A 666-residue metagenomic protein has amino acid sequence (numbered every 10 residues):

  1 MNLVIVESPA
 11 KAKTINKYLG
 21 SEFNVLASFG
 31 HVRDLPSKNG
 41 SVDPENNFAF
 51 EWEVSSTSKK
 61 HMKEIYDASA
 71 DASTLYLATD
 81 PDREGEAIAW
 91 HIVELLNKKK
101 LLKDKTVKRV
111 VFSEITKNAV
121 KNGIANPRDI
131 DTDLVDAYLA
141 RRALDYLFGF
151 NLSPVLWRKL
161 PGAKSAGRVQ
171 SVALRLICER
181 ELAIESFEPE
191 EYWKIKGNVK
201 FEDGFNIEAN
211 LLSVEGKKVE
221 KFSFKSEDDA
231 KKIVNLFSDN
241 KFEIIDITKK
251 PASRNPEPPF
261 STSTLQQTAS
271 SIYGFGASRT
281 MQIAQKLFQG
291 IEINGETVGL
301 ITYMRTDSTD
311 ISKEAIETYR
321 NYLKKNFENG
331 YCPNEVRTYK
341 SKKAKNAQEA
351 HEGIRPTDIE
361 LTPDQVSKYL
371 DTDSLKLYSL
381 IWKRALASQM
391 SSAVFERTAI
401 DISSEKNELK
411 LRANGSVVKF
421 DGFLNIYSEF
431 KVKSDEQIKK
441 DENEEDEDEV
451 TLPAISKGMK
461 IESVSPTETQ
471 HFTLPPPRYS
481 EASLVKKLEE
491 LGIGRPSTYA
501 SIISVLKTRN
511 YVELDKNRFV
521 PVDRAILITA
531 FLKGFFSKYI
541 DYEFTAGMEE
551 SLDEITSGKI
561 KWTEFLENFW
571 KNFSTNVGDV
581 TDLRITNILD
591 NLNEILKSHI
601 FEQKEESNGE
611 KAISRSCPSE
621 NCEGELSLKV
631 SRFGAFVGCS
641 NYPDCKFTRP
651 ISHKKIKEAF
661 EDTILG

Functional and structural regions predicted by a protein language model:
M1, D80-D82, P161-S165, K249-P258 (+2 more regions): Conserved short loop/turn motifs at secondary-structure junctions
M1-L139, L212, F224-K225, K231 (+3 more regions): Intrinsically disordered, low-complexity regulatory segments
N2, T14, S153, S186 (+3 more regions): Basic, low-complexity terminal or inter-domain segments flanking catalytic cores
T14, Y18, E64, A87-L95 (+11 more regions): Alpha-helical scaffold elements adjacent to nucleotide-binding pockets in ATP/GTP-utilizing enzyme cores
I115-G197, K249-S253: C-terminal or mid-to-C-terminal helical accessory/interaction module adjacent to the motor/catalytic core
A140-L152, V169, G197-F201, A252-T264 (+6 more regions): Core structural elements
K218-P258, M459: Metal- or metallocofactor-binding catalytic centers and their adjacent structured scaffolds across diverse enzyme
I244-I247, N255-A269, G295-M304, P475-K487: Short acidic, hydrophobic short linear motifs in intrinsically disordered regions
